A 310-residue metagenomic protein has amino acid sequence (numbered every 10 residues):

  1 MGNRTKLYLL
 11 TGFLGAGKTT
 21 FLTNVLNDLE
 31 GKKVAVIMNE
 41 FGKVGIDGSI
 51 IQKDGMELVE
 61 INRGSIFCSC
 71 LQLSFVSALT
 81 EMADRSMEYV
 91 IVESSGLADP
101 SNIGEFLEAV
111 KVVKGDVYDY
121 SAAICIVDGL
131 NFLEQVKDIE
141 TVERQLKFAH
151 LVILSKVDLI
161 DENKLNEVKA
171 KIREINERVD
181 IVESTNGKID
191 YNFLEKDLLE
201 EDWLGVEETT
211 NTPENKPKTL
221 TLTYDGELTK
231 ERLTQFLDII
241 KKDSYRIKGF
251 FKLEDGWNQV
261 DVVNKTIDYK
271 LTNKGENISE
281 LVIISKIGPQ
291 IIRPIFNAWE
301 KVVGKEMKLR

Functional and structural regions predicted by a protein language model:
G2-A16, T20-Q135: Nucleotide-state-sensitive switch-loop elements of NTP-binding domains
G2-N3, R144, L151, V157-S279 (+2 more regions): C-terminal accessory "lid"/substrate-recognition subdomains
A16, T20, C70-S77, A98 (+8 more regions): Charged, alpha-helix-enriched surfaces in structured cytosolic catalytic cores of large nucleotide-utilizing machines
V34-V36, V90-I91, G115-V127, L146-V157 (+1 more regions): Conserved beta-strand/loop subsegment of P-loop NTPase cores
M38, V127, V262-N264, S285: Flexible glycine-/small-residue-rich
E40, A123, I181, L233 (+1 more regions): A residue-level signal for conserved active-site and pocket-lining positions in enzyme catalytic cores
R63, I91, K156, L220-T221: Conserved short-loop catalytic and cofactor-binding motifs
L133-F148, V152: Flexible active-site lid/hinge loop adjacent to a nucleotide/diphosphate and Mg2+-phosphate binding pocket
